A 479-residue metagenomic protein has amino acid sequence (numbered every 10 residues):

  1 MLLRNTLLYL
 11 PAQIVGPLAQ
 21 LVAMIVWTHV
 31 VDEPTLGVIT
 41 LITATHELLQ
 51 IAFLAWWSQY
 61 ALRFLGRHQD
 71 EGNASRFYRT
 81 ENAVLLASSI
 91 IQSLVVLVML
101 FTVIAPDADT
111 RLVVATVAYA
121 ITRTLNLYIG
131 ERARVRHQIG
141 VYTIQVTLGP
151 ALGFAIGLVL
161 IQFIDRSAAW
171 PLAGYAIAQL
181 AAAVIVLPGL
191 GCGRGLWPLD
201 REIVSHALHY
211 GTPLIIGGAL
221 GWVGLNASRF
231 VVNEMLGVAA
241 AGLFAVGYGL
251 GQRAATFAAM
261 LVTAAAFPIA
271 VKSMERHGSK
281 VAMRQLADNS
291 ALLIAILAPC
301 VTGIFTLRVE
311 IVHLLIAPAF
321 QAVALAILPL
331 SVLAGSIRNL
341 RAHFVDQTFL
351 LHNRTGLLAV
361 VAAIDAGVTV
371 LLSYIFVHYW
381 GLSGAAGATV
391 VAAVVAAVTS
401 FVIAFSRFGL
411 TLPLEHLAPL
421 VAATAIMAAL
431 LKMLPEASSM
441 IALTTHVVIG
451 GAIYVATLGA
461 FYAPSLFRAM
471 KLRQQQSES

Functional and structural regions predicted by a protein language model:
M1-A19, N73-S75, R79, R201-G217 (+1 more regions): N-terminal membrane topogenesis motif
M1-S58, S93, L97, G153-F154 (+2 more regions): Signature of the first transmembrane helix
L2, G140, A168-G174, V184-L225 (+3 more regions): Interhelical loop/hinge segments that connect adjacent transmembrane helices in multipass membrane
F53-D70, V135, G247, G251-A291 (+1 more regions): Helix-loop junctions and terminal segments of transmembrane helices in multi-pass membrane transport/translocation
L100-T116, I304-S336: Interfacial segments at transmembrane-helix termini and the short loops linking adjacent helices
T110-V117, T143-C192, Y210, Y248 (+4 more regions): Hydrophobic alpha-helical transmembrane segments
T122-Q145, V332-I364: Membrane-interface junctions at transmembrane-helix termini in multi-pass inner-membrane proteins
K432-S479: Membrane-proximal transmembrane or re-entrant/amphipathic helices at the cytosolic face
